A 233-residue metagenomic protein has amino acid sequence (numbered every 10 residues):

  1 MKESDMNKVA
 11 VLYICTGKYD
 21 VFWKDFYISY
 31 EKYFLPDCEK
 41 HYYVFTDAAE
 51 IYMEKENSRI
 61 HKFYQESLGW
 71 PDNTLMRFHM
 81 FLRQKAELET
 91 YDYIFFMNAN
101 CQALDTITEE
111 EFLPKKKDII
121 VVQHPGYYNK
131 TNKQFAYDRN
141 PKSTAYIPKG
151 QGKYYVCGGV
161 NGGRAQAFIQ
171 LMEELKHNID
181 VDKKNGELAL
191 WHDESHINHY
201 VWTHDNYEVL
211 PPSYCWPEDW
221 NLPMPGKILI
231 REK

Functional and structural regions predicted by a protein language model:
M1-M76, Q84-T90, E232-K233: N-terminal anchoring/stem segment of glycosyltransferases
T16-K18, A48-I51, S67-L68, C101-A103 (+4 more regions): Short, solvent-exposed loop/turn segments at secondary-structure junctions
F22-K24, M53-E56, D105-E110, D219-L222: A short acidic (Asp/Glu
Y43-V44, I94-N98, I120-V121, G162 (+1 more regions): A structural signal for short, well-ordered beta-strand segments and their strand-loop junctions that often border
T74, F78, C101, L190-S195: Conserved glycosyltransferase catalytic-site signature
F78-T131: GT-A fold catalytic core of metal-dependent nucleotide-sugar glycosyltransferases, centered on the diacidic
E110-F112, K116-A167, E174, E194: PAPS-dependent sulfotransferase catalytic domain
I147-K233: Catalytic core and acceptor-binding pocket of nucleotide-sugar-dependent glycosyltransferases
